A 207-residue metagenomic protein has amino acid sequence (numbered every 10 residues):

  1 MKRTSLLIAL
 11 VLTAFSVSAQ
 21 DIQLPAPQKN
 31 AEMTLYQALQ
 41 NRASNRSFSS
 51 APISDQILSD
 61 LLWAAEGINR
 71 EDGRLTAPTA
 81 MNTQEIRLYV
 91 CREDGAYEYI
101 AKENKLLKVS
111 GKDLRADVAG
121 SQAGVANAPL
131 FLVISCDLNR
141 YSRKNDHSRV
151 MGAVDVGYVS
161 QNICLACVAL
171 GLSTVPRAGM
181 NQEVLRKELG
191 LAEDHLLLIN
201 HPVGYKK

Functional and structural regions predicted by a protein language model:
M1-T4: Positively charged n-region of N-terminal signal peptides that target proteins for export
L10-V11: Short, linear, compositionally biased motifs with a strong N-terminal bias
A14-S16: N-terminal signal peptide c-region/cleavage motif recognized by signal peptidases
Q20-A128: N-terminal amphipathic, basic helical "cap/leader" segment at the start of enzyme domains
P27, S135-D137, G204-K206: Generic beta-structure capping elements
R42, L61, L88, L130-Y141 (+1 more regions): Small-aliphatic-rich amphipathic alpha-helix that forms the alpha element of a beta-alpha
A126-P129, D194-L196: Short coil/turn connectors at secondary-structure junctions
G190-K207: A glycine-rich helix N-cap at a beta->alpha junction
